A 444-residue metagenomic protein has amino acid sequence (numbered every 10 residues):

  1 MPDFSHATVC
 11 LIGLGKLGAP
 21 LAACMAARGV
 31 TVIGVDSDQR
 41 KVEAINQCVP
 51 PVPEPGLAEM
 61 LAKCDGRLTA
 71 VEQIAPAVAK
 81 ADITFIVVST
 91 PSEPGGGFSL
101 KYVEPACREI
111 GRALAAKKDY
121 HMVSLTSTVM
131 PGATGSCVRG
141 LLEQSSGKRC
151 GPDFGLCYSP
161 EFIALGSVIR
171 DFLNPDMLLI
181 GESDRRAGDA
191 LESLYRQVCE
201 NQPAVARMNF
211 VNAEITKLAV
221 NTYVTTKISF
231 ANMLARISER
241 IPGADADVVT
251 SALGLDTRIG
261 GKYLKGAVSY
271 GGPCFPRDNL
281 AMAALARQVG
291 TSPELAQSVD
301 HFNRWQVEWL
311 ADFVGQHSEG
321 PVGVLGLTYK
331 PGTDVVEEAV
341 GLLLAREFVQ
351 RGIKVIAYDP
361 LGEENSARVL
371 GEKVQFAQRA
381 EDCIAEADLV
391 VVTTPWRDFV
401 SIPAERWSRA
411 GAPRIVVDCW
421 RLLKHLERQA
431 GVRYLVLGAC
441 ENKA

Functional and structural regions predicted by a protein language model:
M1-A444: Structural/interface elements that position substrates and couple domains in central-metabolism enzymes
